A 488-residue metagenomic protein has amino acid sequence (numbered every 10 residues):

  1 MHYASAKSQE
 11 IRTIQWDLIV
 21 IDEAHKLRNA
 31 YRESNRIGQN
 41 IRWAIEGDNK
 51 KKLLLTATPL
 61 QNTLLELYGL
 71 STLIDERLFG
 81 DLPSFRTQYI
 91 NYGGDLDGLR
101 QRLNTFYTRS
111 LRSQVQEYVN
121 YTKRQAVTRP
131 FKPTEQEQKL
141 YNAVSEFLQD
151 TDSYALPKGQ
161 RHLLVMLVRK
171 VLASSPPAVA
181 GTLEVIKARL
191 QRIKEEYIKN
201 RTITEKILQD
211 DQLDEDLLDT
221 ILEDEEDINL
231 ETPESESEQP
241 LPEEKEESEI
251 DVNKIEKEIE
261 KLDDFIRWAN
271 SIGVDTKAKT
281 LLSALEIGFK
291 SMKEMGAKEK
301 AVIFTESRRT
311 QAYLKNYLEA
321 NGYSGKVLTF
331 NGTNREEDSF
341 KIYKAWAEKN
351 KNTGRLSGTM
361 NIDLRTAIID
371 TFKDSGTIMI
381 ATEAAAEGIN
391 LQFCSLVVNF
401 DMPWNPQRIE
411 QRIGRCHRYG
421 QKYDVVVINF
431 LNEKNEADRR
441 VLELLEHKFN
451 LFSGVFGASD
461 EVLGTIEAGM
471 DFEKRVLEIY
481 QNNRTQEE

Functional and structural regions predicted by a protein language model:
M1-I19, K26, Y31-K50, L54-L55 (+4 more regions): Inter-lobe coupling linker of SF2 helicases/translocases
K7-S8, N62-L64, I369, I380-C394 (+1 more regions): SF2 helicase motor core recognition
I19-V20, I380: Walker B beta-strand of ABC/ABC-like P-loop ATPase nucleotide-binding domains, specifically the conserved hydrophobic
D22-E23, F400: Walker B catalytic acidic pair
H25-Y31, T58-P59, A385-A386, S395 (+2 more regions): Catalytic acidic motif of RecA-like/P-loop NTPases
E66-G69, N390-D401, V426-N429: A short beta-strand element within the Helicase C-terminal
Y121-P133, V179-S375: Conserved Helicase C-terminal RecA-like lobe
C416-E443: Conserved segment of the helicase C-terminal RecA-like domain
